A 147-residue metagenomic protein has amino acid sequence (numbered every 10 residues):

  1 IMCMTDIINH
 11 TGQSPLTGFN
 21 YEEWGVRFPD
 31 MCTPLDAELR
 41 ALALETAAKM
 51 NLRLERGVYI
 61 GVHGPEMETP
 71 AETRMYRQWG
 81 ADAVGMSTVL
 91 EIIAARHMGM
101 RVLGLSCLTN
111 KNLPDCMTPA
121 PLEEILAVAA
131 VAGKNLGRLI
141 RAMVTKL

Functional and structural regions predicted by a protein language model:
I1-C116, E123-L147: Glycine-rich phosphate- or other oxyanion-binding loops that anchor nucleotides, phosphorylated ligands
